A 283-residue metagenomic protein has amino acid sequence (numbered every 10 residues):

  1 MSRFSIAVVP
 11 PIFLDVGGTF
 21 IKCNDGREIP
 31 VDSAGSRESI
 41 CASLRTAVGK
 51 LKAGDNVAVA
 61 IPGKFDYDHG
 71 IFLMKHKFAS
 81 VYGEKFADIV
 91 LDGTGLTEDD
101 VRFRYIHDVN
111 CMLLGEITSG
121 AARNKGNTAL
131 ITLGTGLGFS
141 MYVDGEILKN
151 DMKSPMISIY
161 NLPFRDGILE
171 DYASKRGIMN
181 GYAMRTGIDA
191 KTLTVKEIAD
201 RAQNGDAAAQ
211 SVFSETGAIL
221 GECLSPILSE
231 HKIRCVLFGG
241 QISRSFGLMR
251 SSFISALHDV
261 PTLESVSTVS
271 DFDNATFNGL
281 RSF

Functional and structural regions predicted by a protein language model:
S2-G63, D68: Conserved phosphate-binding loops in N-terminal lobes of ATP-dependent enzymes of the actin/Hsp70/sugar-kinase
R3, D259-F283: Conserved glycine-rich phosphate/nucleotide-binding loop and adjacent Mg2+-coordinating catalytic segment
R3-S5, P10-I12, N24-G26, S119-A209 (+2 more regions): Glycine/GP-enriched mid-protein hinge/lid loop-to-helix segment characteristic of carbohydrate kinases
T19, P62-F65, G134-G138, I242-S243: Short glycine-rich anion-binding loops that position phosphate/pyrophosphate groups of nucleotides and phosphorylated
E28-S33, S80, P155-I157: A short acidic/small-residue loop/turn micro-motif
I29-G54, D166-I168, N180-L237, Q241-G247 (+1 more regions): Adenine-nucleotide phosphate-binding core of ATP-dependent small-molecule kinases
S33, R37-A42, N56-V57, F65-N127 (+1 more regions): Glycine-rich phosphate-binding loop and adjoining helix at the ATP-binding site of ATP-dependent phosphoryl-transfer
